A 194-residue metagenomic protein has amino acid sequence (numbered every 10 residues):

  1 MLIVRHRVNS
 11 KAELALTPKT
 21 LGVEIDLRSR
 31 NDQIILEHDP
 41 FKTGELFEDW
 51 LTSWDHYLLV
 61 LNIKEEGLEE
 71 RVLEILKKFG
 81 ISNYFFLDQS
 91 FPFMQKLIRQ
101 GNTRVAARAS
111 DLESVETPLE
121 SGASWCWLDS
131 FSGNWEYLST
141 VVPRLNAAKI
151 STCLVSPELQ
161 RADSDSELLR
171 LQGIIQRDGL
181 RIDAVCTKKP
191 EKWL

Functional and structural regions predicted by a protein language model:
M1-L194: Phosphate-group recognition and catalysis centered on beta-loop-alpha active-site segments
